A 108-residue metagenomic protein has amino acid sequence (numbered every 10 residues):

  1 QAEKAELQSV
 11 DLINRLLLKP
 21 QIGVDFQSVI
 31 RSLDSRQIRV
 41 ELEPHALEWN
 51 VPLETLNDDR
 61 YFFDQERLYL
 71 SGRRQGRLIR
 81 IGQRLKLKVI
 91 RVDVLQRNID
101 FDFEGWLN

Functional and structural regions predicted by a protein language model:
Q1-N108: Structured C-terminal cores of nucleic-acid metabolism proteins
